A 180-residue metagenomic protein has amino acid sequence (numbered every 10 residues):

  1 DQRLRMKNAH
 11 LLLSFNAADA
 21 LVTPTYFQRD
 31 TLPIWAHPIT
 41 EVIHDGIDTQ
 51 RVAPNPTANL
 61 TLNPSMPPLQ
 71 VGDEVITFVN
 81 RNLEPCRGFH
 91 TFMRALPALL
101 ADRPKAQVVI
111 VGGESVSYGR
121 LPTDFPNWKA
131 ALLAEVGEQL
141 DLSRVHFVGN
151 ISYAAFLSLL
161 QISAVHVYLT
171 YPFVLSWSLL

Functional and structural regions predicted by a protein language model:
Q2-L21, E135: Membrane-proximal helix-turn-helix segments that form the acceptor-binding/catalytic region of lipid-linked
D19, Q161-V174: Acidic donor-binding loop of glycosyltransferase active sites
V22, P64-R87, M93-L96, V108-V109: Conserved donor-binding/catalytic core segment of Leloir-type glycosyltransferases
F27, G46: Carbohydrate-associated surface elements
I47-P67, S158: Acidic anion/phosphate-binding donor-loop and adjacent secondary structure in glycosyltransferase catalytic cores
L83, L169-L180: Nucleotide-sugar-dependent
G112-V116, R120-A154: Nucleotide-activated donor-binding/catalytic signature segment of Leloir-type glycosyltransferases, i.e., the conserved
N150, S158-S163: Short alpha-helical donor nucleotide-sugar binding micro-motif in glycosyltransferases
